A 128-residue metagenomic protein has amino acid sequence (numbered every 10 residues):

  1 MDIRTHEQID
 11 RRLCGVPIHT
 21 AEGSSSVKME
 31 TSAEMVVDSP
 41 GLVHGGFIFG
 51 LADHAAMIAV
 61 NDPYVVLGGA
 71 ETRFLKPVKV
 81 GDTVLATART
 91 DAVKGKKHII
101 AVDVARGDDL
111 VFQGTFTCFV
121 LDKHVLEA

Functional and structural regions predicted by a protein language model:
M1-E34: Non-catalytic linker/capping segments at the edges of enzyme domains
R12, G69, K97-I99: Short coil/loop residues immediately preceding or within conserved phosphate-binding loops of NTP-utilizing enzyme
L13, P17-H19, A52-N61: Alpha-helix C-terminal capping segments
V27, A70-F74, A88, V102 (+1 more regions): A structural signal for short, well-ordered beta-strand segments
E34-G50: A conserved, well-ordered hydrophobic junction motif at loop->secondary-structure transitions
H54-L85, T90: Hydrophobic beta-strand-centered segment that forms part of the acyl-chain substrate-binding groove
Y64, K79-V80, D91-A128: HotDog/MaoC-like acyl-thioester-processing domains
